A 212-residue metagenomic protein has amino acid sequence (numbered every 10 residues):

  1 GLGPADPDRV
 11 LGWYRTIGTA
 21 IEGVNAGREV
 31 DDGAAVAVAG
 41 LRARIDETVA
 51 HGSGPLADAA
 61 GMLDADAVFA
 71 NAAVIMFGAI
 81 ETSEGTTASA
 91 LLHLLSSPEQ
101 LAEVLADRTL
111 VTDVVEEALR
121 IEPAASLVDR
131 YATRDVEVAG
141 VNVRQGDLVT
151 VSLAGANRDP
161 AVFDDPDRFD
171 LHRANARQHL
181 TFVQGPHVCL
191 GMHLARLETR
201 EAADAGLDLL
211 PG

Functional and structural regions predicted by a protein language model:
G1-G212: Cytochrome P450
